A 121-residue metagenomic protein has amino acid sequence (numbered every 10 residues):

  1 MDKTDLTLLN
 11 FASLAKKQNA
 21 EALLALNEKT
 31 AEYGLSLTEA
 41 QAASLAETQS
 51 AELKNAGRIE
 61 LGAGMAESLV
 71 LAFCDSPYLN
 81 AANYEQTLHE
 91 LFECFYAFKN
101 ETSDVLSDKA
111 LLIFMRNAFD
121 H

Functional and structural regions predicted by a protein language model:
M1-E47: Short terminal alpha-helical segments
E32-H121: Acidic, low-complexity, intrinsically disordered interaction modules
